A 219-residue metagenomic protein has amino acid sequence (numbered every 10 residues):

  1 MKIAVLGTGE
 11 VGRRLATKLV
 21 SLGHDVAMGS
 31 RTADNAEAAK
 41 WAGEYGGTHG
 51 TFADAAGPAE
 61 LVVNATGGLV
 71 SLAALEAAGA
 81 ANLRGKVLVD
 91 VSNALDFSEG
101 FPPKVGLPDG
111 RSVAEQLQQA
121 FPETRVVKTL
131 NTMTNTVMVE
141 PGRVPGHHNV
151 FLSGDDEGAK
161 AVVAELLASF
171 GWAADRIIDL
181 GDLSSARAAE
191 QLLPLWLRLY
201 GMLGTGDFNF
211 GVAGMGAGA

Functional and structural regions predicted by a protein language model:
M1-K40, E44: NAD(P)+-binding Rossmann beta1-loop-alpha1 motif at the extreme N-terminus of oxidoreductases
R14, K18, A120, L166: Rossmann-fold NAD(P)-dependent oxidoreductase module
E44-V87, S92-F101: Rossmann-like NAD(P)-binding element
H49, R125-T129, R176-L180: General beta-strand structural signal in soluble alpha/beta enzymes
P102-G110, E140-G158: Short beta-strand and adjoining strand-loop segment in the mid-core of the Rossmann-like NAD(P)-dependent dehydrogenase
P108-T132, V139-E140: Short, glycine-/small-residue-rich phosphate/pyrophosphate-handling segment
V137, H148-A219: Active-site-lining helix/loop region of Rossmann-like oxidoreductase modules
